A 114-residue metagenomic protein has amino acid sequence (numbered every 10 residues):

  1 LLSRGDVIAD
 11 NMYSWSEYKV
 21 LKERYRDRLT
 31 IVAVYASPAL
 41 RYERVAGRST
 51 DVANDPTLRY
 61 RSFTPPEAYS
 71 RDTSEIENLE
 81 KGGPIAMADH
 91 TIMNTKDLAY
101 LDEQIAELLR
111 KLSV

Functional and structural regions predicted by a protein language model:
L1-R26: Glycine-rich phosphate-binding loop used to anchor ATP phosphates in small-molecule kinases, encompassing both
L2-I8, V32, D72, L79 (+1 more regions): Short, well-ordered helical secondary-structure segments
D10-N11, E23-V52, T57-S62, M93: Conserved phosphate-donor/acceptor-positioning beta-strand/loop module used by diverse small-molecule
W15-S16, A39-L40, A99: Short alpha-helical
Y18-L21, E43, D102-E103: Short glycine-/acidic-enriched loop or helix-start segments at secondary-structure transitions that form or flank
A46, T50-K111: Small-molecule kinase domains that catalyze NTP-dependent phosphoryl transfer to phosphate-bearing small molecules
